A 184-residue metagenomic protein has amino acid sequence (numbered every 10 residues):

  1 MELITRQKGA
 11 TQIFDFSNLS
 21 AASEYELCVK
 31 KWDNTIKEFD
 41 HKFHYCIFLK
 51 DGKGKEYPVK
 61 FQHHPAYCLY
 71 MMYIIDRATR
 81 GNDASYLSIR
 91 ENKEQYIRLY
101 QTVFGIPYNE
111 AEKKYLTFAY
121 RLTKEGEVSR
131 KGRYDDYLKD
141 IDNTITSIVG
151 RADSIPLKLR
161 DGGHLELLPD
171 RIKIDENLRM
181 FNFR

Functional and structural regions predicted by a protein language model:
T5, T11, T35, T79 (+4 more regions): Residue-identity detector for threonine
R6-A84: Short, Lys/Arg-enriched segments at the junction into DNA-binding effector domains of transcriptional regulators
F14-K42, R80, R133-R184: DNA-binding patch around the recognition helix
G52-K55, Y120-V128: Short interface patches used for recognition in eukaryotic signaling and trafficking proteins
E56-A119, I141: Short amphipathic alpha-helical recognition elements used for nucleic-acid or partner binding across transcription
Q62-Y70, E125-I148: DNA-recognition element of transcription regulators
P107-Y120, E127, I172-R184: Short, Lys/Arg-enriched charge-dense amphipathic segments
